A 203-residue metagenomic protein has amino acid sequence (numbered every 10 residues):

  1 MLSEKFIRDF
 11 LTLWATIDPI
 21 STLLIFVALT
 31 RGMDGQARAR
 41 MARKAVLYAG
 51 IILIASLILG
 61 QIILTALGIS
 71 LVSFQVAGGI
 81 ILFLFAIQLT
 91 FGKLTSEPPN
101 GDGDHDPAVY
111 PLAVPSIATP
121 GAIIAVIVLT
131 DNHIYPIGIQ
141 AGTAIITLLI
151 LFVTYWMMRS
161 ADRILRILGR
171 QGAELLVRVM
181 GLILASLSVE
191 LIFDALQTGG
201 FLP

Functional and structural regions predicted by a protein language model:
M1-T16, G92-A113: Small-residue-enriched transmembrane helix starts and helix-helix packing motifs in multi-pass inner-membrane proteins
K5-I54: Juxtamembrane transmembrane-helix termini in multi-pass membrane transport proteins
K5-T22, L71-L82, A141-T154: Structural signature of hydrophobic alpha-helical transmembrane segments
D34-L47, P136-L148, E174-L175: Membrane-interface alpha-helices at helix entry/exit sites of multi-pass transporters
R43-L89: Membrane helix-loop-helix hairpins that form the core translocation module of multi-pass transporters
I54-L59, I117-L129, I183-T198: Hydrophobic alpha-helical transmembrane segments in multi-pass integral membrane proteins
G68-V72, W156-L176: Membrane interface segments of multi-pass transport proteins and intramembrane proteases
I81-G101, L187-T198: Transmembrane helix exit motif
